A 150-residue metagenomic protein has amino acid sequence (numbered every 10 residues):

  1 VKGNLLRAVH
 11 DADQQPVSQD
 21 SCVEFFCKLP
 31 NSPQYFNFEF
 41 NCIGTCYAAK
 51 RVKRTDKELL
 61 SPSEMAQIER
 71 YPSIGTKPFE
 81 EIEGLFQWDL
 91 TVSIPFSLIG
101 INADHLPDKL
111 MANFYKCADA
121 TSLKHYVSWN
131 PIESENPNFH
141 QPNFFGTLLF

Functional and structural regions predicted by a protein language model:
V1-F150: Structural preference for beta-rich elements and adjacent junctions enriched in aromatics
